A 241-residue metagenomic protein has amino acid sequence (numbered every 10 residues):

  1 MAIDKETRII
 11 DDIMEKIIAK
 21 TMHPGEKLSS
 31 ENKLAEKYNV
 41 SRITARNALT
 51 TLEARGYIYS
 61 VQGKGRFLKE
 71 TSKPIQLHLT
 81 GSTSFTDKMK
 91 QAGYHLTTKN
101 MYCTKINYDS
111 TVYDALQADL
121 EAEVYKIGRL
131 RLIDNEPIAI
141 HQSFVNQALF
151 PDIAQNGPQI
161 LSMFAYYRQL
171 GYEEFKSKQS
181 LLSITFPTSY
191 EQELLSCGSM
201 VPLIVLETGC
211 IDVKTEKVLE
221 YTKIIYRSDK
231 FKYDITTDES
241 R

Functional and structural regions predicted by a protein language model:
M1-R42: Extreme N-terminal segment that seeds HTH/winged-HTH DNA-binding domains in transcriptional regulators
I17-I18, E53, R168: Alpha-helix C-terminal capping/helix-coil junction sites
L49-T50: Short, hydrophobic-biased segments on the C-terminal half of alpha helices that form "recognition helices"
A54-G63, K69: Beta-hairpin "wing" of winged helix-turn-helix
K64, F85, Q159, M163: A generic "binding-loop/recognition-motif" signal
T71-K99, F231-T236, S240-R241: Conserved segment of winged-helix/HTH DNA-binding domains
T97-R241: C-terminal all-alpha effector/ligand-binding and dimerization domain of prokaryotic HTH-type transcriptional repressors
